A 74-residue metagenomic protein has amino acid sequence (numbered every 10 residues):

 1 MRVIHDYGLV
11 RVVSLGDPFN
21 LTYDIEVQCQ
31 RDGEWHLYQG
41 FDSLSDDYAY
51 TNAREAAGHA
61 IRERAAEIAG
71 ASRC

Functional and structural regions predicted by a protein language model:
M1-Q30: Short N-terminal "domain-start" leader segments that mark the transition from disordered tails or signal peptides into
D32-C74: Mixed-charge, Lys/Arg-enriched low-complexity segments
